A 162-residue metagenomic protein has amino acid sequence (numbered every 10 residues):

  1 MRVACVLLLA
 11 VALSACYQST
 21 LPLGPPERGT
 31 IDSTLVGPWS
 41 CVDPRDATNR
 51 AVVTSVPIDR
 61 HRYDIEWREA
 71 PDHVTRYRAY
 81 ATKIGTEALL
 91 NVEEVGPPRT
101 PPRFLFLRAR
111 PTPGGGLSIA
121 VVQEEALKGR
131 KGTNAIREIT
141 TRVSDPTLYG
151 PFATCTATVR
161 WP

Functional and structural regions predicted by a protein language model:
M1-A4, L8: Positively charged n-region of N-terminal signal peptides that target proteins for export
L8-L9, T30: Exposed boundary/loop context
A12-A15: C-terminal motif of bacterial Sec signal peptides marking the signal peptidase cleavage site
Y17-L35, V42-P162: Calycin-type beta-barrel ligand-binding domains and close structural analogs
